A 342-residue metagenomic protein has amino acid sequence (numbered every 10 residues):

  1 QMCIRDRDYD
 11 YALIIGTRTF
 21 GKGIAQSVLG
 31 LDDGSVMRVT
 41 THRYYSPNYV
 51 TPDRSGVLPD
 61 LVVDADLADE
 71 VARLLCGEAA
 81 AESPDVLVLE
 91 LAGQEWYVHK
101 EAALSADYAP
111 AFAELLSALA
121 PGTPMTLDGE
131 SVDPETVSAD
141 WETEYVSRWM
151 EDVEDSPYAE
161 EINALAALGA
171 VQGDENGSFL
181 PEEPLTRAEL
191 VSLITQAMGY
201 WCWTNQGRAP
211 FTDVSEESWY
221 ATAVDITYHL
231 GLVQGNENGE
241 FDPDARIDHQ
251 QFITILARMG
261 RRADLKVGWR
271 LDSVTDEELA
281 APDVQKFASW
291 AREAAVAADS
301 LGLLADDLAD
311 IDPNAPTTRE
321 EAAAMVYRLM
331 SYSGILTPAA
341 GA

Functional and structural regions predicted by a protein language model:
Q1, R5-S147: C-terminal "post-core" interaction segments
V28-D32, Q250, A323: Short low-complexity, flexible loop/linker segments enriched in glycine and/or proline with clustered acidic
D32, P47-N48, A167, E175 (+2 more regions): Short, ordered coil/turn segments that flank beta-strands lining enzyme active or ligand-binding pockets
L119-P157, Q172-A188, T195-T222, Q234-Q250 (+3 more regions): Feature responds to low-complexity, polar/acidic, surface-exposed segments characteristic of secreted/exported proteins
E161-A166, L190-I194, T227, L256 (+1 more regions): A short amphipathic alpha-helical interaction element
G169, G231: Phosphate/pyrophosphate-binding loop motifs in nucleotide- or prenyl diphosphate-using proteins
